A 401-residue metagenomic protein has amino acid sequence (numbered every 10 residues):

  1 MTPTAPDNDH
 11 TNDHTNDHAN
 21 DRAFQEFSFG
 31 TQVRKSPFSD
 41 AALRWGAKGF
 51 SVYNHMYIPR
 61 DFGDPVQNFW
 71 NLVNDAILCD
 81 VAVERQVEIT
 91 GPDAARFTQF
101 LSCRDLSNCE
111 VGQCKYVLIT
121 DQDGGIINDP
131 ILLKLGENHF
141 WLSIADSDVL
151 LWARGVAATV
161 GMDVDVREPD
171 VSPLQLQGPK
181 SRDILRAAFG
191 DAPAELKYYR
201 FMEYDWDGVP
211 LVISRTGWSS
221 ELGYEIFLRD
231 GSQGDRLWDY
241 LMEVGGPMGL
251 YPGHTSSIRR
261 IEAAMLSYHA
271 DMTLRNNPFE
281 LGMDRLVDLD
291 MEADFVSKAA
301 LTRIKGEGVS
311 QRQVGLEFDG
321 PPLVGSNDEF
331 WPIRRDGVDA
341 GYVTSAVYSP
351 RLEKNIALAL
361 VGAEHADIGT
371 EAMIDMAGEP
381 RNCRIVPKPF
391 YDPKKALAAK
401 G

Functional and structural regions predicted by a protein language model:
M1-D7, D17-W45, G49-H55, P59 (+1 more regions): Conserved, structured C-terminal
T2-D9, N16-V117, G125: Acidic, proline/glycine-enriched N-terminal capping motif
L78, N108-E110, I119-G125, P130-G136 (+2 more regions): Short, charge-rich binding segments
C79-P92, L132-W141, I261: N-terminal glycine-rich flavin-associated loop
T90, T120-Q122, R334, D375: A generic structural motif
P92-I126, S181-V209: Internal amphipathic helical hairpin motif
